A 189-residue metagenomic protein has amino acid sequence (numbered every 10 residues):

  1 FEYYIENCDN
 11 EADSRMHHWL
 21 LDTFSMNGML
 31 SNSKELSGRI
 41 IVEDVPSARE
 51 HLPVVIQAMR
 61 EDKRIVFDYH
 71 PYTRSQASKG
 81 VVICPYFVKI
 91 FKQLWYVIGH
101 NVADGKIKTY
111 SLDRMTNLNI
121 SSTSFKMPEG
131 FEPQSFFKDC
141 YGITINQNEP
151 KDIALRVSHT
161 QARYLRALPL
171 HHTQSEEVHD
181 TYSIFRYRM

Functional and structural regions predicted by a protein language model:
F1-P71: Bulky hydrophobic/aromatic content
E6, R60, Q93, I120 (+1 more regions): Residue-level marker of positions within ordered structural domains that often coincide with functionally constrained
A12, W95, Q161: Short phosphate-engaging motifs
V42-D44, T73-Q76, P85-Y86, Q161-R163 (+1 more regions): Intrinsically disordered, low-complexity segments enriched in polar/charged residues with Gly/Pro, especially when
E50, Q76-C84, G105, P150 (+1 more regions): Short beta-strand-initiation
I56-N101, K108: Loop-centered beta-sheet repeat module
I98-M189: Surface-exposed, charged, gly/pro-rich loop-and-adjacent secondary-structure segments at domain edges
